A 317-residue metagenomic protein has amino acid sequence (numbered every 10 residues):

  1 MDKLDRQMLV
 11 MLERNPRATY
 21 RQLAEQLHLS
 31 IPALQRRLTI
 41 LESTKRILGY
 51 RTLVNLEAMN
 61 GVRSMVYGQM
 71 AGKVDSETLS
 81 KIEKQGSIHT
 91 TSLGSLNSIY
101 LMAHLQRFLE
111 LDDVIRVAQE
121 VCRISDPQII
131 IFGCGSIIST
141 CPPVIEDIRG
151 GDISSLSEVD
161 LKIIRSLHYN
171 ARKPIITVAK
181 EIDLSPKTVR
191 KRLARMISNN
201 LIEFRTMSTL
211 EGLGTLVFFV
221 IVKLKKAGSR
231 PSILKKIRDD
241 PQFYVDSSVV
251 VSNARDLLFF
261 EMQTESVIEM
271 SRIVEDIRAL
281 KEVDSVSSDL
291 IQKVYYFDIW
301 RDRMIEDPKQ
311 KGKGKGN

Functional and structural regions predicted by a protein language model:
M1-N317: A compositional/biophysical signature of low hydrophobicity enriched in polar/charged and small residues
